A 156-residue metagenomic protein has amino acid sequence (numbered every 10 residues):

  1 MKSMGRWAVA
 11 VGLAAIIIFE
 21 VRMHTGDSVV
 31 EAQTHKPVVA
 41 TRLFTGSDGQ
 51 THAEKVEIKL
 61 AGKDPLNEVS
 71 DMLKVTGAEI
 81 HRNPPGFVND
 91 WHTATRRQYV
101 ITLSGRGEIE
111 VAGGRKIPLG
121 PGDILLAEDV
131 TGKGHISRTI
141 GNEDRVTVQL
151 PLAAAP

Functional and structural regions predicted by a protein language model:
M1-V9: Bacterial N-terminal signal peptides that target proteins for export
A10-R22: Bacterial N-terminal signal peptides
H24-M72: N-terminal secretory signal peptides
T45, E57-D64, K74-A94, D129-G132 (+1 more regions): Conserved short histidine dyad/triad with adjacent acidic residue
T76, G114-D123, D129-A155: Ligand-binding loop in jelly-roll beta-barrel domains
A78, V88-N89, R106-E110, I124: Short beta-strand segments in beta-sandwich/barrel cores
T93, Y99-P121: A short beta-strand-loop-beta hairpin characteristic of the jelly-roll/cupin
